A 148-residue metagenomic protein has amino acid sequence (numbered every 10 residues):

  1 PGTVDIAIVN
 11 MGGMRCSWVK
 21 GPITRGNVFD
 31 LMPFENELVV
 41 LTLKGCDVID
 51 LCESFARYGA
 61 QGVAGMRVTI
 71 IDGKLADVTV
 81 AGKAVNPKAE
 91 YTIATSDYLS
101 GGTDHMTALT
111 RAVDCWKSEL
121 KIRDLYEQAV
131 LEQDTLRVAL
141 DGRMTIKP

Functional and structural regions predicted by a protein language model:
G2-P148: Feature captures C-terminal
